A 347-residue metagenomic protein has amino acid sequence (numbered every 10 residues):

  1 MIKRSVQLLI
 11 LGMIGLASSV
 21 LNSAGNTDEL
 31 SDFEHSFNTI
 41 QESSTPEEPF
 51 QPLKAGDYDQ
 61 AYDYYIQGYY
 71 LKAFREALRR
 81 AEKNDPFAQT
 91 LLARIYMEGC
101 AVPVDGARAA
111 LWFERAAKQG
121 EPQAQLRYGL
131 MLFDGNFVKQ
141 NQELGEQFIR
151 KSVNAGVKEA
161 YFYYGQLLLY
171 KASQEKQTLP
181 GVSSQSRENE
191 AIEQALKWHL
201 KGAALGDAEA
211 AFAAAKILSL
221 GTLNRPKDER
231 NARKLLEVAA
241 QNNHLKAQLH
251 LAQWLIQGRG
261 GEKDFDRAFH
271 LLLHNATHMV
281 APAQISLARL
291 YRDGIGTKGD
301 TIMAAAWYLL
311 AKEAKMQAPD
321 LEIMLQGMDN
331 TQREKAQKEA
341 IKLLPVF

Functional and structural regions predicted by a protein language model:
V20-K83, F87-T90: N-terminal leader/linker segments that initiate helical-solenoid repeat arrays
S31-F37, P46, K312-F347: Terminal, low-structured helical/coil segments at or just beyond the last alpha-helical repeat
F50-L53, D57, G68-Y69, E82-P86 (+17 more regions): Short helix-capping/linker turns of helical repeat alpha-solenoids
D57-D63, L91-E98, R127-D134, G165-K176 (+5 more regions): Hydrophobic face of amphipathic alpha-helices that form TPR/SEL1-like repeat modules and related alpha-solenoid
Q67-K72, P103-W112, K139-F148, Q174-W198 (+3 more regions): Structural signature of tandem alpha-helical TPR/SEL1-like repeats, specifically the intra-repeat loop/turn
R150, K298-M316, I341-P345: TPR/TPR-like (Sel1-like) alpha-helical repeat modules
L196, A203-P282: Eukaryotic tandem repeat interaction scaffolds
